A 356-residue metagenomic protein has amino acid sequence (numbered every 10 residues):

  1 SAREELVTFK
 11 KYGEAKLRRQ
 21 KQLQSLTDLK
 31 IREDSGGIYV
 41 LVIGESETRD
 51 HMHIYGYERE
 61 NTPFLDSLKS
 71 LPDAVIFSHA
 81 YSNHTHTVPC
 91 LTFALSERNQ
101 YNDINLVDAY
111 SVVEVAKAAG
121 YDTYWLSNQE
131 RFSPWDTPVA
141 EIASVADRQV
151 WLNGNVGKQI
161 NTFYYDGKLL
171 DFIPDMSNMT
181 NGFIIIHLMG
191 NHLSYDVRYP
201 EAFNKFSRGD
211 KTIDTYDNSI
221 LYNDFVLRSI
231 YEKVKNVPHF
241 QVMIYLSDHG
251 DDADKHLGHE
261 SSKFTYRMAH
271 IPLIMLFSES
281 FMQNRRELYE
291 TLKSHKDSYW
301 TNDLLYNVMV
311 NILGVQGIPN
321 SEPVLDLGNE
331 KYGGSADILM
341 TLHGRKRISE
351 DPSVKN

Functional and structural regions predicted by a protein language model:
S1-L41, S46-N204, N302, M309-G333 (+1 more regions): Active-site-proximal alpha/beta segments of enzymes that process anionic O-linked groups
V40-L41, Y222-S261, Y306-L313: Metal-dependent active-site segment of extracytoplasmic phospho-/sulfohydrolases and closely related
R49, H53, Q100, T215 (+2 more regions): Conserved short-loop catalytic and cofactor-binding motifs
M52, L91-E97, H256-G258, R285-E290: Short acidic, glycine/proline-rich loop/turn micro-motifs
G56-E60, H239-F240, I244-R286, E322-P323 (+1 more regions): Histidine-centered active-site microenvironments of extracellular/periplasmic hydrolases and transferases
F93-A94, G154, K205-T212, N284-T291: Short glycine/proline-rich turn/loop motifs
E114, R131-P134, I160, E232-N236 (+2 more regions): Membrane-interface soluble catalytic domains
R131-T137, M189-V237, S262-P272, S280-F281 (+1 more regions): Active-site-proximal cap/lid insertion segments
